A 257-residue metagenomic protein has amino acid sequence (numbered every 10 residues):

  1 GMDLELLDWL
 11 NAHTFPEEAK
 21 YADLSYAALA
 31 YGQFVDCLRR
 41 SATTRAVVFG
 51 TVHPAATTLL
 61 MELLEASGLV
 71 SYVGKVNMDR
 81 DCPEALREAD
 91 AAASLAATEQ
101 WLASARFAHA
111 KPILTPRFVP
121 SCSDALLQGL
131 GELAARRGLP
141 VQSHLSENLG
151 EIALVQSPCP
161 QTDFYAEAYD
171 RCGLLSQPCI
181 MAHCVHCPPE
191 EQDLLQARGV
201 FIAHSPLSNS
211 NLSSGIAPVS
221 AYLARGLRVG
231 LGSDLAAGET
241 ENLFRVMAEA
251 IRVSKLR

Functional and structural regions predicted by a protein language model:
M2-L69, S94-F107: Alpha-helical scaffold segments that flank or form the walls of functional sites
Y31-L38, F201, N209-N211, K255-R257: C-terminal helical cap
A42, L64, L114, H144 (+5 more regions): Divalent metal-coordination and catalytic microenvironments
A46-V47, V141, G230: Hydrophobic residues within beta-strands of alpha/beta enzymes
A55-V185: Metal-coordinating catalytic core of metallo-dependent amide/deamination hydrolases
V76-D79, E147, P206-S210, L235-A237: Short, acidic/turn-prone active-site loops that include or flank metal/cofactor- and phosphate-binding residues
R171-P178, S220-R257: His/Asp/Glu-enriched, well-ordered alpha-helical/loop segment that forms or immediately abuts the divalent-metal
C187-V200, S205-N211: Long hydrophobic segments that form regular secondary structure
